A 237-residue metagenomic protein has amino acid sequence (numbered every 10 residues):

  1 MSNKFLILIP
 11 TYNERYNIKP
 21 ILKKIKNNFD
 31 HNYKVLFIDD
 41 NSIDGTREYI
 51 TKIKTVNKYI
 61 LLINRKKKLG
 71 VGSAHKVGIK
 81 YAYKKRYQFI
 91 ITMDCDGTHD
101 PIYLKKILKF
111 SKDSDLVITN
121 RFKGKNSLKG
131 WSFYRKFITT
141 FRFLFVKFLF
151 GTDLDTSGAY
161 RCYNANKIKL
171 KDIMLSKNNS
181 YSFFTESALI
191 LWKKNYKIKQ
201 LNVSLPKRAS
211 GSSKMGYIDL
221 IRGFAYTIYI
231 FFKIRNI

Functional and structural regions predicted by a protein language model:
M1-F5, I9, K147-G151, I173-I237: Hydrophobic helical membrane-anchoring modules
N3-F5, K26-F37, K58-I60: Short loop->beta transition adjacent to catalytic acidic/histidine clusters or analogous donor-positioning motifs
I9, Y33-S42, I63-N64: Short beta-strand/loop segment that forms part of the nucleotide-sugar
E14-N28: Short, well-formed alpha-helical segments that are part of the catalytic scaffolds of diverse glycosyltransferases
Y16-P20, D44-I53: Acidic helix N-cap motif at the loop->helix transition within catalytic regions of sugar-transfer enzymes
D39-E48, G97: A conserved acidic beta->alpha catalytic loop
R65-K84, F89, P101-Y181, R208-A225: Acceptor/aglycone-binding surface of glycosyltransferases and processive sugar-polymer synthases
